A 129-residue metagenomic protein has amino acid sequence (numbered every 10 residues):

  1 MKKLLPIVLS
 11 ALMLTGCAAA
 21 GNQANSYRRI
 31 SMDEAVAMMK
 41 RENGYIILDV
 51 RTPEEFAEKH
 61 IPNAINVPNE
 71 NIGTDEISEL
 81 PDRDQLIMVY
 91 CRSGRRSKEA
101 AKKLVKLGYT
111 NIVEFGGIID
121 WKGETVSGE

Functional and structural regions predicted by a protein language model:
K2-I7, C17-M38, E54-Q85, R92-E129: Rhodanese-like catalytic fold shared by cysteine-dependent sulfurtransferases and DSP/PTP-type phosphatases
N43-Y45, D84-L86: A general structural motif
I47-D49: Structural scaffold elements adjacent to functional motifs in cytosolic proteins
